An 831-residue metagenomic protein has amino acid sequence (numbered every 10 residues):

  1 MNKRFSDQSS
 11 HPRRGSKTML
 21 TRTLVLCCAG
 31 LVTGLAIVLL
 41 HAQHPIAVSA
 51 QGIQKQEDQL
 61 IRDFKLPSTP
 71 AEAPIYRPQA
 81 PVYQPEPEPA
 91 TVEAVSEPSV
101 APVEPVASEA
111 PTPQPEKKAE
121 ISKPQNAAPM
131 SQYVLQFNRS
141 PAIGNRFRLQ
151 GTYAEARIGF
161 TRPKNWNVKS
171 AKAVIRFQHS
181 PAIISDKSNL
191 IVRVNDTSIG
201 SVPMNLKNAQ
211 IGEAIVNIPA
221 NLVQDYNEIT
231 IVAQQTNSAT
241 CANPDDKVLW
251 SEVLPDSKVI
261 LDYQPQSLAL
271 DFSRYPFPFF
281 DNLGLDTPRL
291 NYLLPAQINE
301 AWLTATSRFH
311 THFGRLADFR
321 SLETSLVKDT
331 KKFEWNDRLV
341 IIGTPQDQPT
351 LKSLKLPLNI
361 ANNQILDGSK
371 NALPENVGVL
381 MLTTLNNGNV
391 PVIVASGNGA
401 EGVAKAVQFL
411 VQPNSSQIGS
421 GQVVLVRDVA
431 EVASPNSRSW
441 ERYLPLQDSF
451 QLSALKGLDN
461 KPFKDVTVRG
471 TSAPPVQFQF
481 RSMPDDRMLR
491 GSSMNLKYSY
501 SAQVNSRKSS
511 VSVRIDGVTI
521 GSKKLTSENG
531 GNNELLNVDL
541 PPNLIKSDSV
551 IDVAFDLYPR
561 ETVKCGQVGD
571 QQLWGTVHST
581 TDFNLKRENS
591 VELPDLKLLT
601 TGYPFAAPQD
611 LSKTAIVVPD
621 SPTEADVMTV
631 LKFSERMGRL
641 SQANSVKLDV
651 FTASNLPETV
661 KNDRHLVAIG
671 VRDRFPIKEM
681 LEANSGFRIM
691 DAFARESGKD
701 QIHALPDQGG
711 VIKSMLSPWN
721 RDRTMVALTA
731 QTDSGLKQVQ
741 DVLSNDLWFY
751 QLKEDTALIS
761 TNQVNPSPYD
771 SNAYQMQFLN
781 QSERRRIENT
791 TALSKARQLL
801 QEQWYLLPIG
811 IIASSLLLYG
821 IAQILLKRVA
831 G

Functional and structural regions predicted by a protein language model:
M1-Q8, Q43-H44, A50-Q56: N-terminal acidic, proline/glycine-rich, low-complexity intrinsically disordered segments
M1-T21: N-terminal secretory signal peptides that target proteins for export/translocation
R4, R22-T23, T236, R560: Disulfide-bonded cysteine motifs in exported proteins
S16-T21, L31, P89, A110: A detector of low-complexity, intrinsically disordered, Ser/Thr/Gly/Pro/Ala-rich segments
L20-T21, V25, G397: Terminal non-domain segments
L24-A29, A813: Sec-dependent signal peptide hydrophobic core
G30-P45: C-terminal segment of classical bacterial N-terminal signal peptides
I46-G831: Solvent-exposed alpha-helical segments and adjacent loops that form catalytic or protein-interaction surfaces
